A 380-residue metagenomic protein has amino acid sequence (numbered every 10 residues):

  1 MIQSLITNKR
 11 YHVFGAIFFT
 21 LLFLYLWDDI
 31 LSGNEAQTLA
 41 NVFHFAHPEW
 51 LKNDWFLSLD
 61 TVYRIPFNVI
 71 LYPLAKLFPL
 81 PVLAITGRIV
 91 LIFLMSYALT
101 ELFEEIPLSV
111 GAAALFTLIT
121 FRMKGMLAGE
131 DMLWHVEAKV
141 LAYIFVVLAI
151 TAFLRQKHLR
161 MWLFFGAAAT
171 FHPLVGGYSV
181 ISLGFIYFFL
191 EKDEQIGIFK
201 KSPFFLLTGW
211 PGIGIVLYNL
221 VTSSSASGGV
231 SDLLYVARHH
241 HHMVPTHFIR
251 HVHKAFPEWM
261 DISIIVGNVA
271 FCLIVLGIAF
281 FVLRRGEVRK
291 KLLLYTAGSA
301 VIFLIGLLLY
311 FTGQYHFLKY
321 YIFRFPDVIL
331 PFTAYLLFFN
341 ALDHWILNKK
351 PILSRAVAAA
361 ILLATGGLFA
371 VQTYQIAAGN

Functional and structural regions predicted by a protein language model:
M1-L21: Start-transfer (signal-anchor) and selected internal transmembrane alpha helices of multi-pass inner/ER membrane
F23-L39, A46-R64, P173-S179, F188-L330: Transmembrane catalytic cores of multi-pass membrane glycosyltransferases and polysaccharide-assembly enzymes
L39-N41, L57-L80, A168: Short hydrophobic/aromatic helix or loop-helix immediately within or flanking a transmembrane segment in polytopic
T86-P107: Transmembrane-helix motifs of polytopic, lipid-linked glycan transferases
A113-V140: Aromatic- and kink-enriched transmembrane "portal" helix at the membrane-lumen/periplasm boundary that abuts
L141-R160, D193: Membrane-interface transmembrane helices that cradle and orient dolichyl/undecaprenyl
I150-A152, L159-S179, G184, L206-T208: Membrane-interface alpha helices of multi-pass inner-membrane proteins
H344-I376: Signature aromatic-anchored transmembrane alpha helix within multi-pass, membrane-resident enzymes that catalyze glycan
